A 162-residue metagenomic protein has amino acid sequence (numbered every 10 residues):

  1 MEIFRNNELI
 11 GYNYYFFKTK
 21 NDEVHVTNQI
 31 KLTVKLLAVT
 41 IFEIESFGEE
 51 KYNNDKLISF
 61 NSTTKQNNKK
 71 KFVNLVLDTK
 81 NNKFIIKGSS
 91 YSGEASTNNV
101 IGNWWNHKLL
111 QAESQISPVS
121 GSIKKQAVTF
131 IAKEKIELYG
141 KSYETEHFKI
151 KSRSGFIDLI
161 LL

Functional and structural regions predicted by a protein language model:
I3, K51, I136, L161-L162: Hydrophobic alpha-helical segments, especially N-terminal targeting/anchoring helices
I3-T79: N-terminal mature ectodomain segment of secretory-pathway/periplasmic proteins
N6, N61-S154: Solvent-exposed helix/loop surface patches that form functional interfaces
G11, Q126, I157: Short beta-strand or tight-loop elements that sit immediately N-terminal to catalytic metal-binding acidic residues
F16-V24, W104-W105, S142, I160-L162: Short, surface-exposed loop and linker segments with low hydrophobicity and enrichment for Pro/Ser/Thr
T27-Q29, E43, E144-L162: Gly/Pro-enriched, hydrophobic low-complexity segments that function as extracytoplasmic propeptides/linkers
A38-T40, Y139-G140, L159: Short histidine-centered beta-strand/loop micro-motifs that create catalytic or ligand/metal-coordination sites
